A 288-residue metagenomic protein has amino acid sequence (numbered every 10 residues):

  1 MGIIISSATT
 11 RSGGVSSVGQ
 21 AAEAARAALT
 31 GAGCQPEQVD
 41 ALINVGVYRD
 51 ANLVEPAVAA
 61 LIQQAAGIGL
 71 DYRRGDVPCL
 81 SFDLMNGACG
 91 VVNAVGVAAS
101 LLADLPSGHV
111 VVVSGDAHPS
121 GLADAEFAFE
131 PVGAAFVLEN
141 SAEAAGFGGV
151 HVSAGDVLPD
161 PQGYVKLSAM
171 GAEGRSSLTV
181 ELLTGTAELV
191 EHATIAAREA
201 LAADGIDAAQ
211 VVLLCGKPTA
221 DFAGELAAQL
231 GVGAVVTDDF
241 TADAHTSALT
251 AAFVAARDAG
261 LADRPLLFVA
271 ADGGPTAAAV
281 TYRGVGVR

Functional and structural regions predicted by a protein language model:
M1, Q38-V39, D76-C79, D104-V110 (+4 more regions): Short coil/turn connectors at secondary-structure junctions
M1-G13, E23, A27, V97-P106 (+1 more regions): Cys-dependent condensing catalytic cores that perform Claisen condensation/acyl-transfer in fatty-acid/polyketide
M1-G19, A125-E191, I195, V280-R288: Condensing-enzyme catalytic core mediating Claisen C-C bond formation in acyl metabolism
V18, Y48-L61, V77-A103, V211-R288: Claisen-condensing/thiolase-fold acyl-transfer catalytic domains that form or cleave C-C bonds in fatty acid
A21-D40, L183-V211, L230, A256: Phosphate/pyrophosphate-binding loops at sites that engage ATP/ADP/AMP, CoA/4′-phosphopantetheine, polyphosphate
D40-I43, V111, V212, L267: Conserved beta-strand elements of the Class I
V58-D71: Anion-binding (especially nucleotide phosphate/pyrophosphate-binding) glycine-rich loop and adjoining beta-alpha core
